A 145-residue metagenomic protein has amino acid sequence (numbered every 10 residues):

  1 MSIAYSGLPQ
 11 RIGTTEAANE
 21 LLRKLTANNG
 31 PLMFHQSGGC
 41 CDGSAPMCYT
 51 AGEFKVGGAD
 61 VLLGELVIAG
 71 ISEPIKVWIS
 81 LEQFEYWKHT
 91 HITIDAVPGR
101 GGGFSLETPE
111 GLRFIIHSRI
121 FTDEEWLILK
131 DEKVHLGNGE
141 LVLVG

Functional and structural regions predicted by a protein language model:
M1-G145: Domain-level signature for proteins that mediate thiol-based redox and metal-cofactor handling
